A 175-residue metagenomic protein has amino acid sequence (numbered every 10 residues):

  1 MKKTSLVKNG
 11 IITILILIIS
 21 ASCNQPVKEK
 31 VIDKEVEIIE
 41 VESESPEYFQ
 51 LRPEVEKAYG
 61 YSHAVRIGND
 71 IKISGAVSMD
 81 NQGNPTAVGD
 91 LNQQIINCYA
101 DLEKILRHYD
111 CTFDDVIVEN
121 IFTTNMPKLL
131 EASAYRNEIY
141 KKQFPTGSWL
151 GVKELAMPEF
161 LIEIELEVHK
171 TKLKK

Functional and structural regions predicted by a protein language model:
M1-V31: Bacterial Sec-dependent N-terminal signal peptides
C23-I96, K104-Y109, D114, T123-K175: N-terminal presequence-like segments and the immediate start of the first folded domain
D101: Short, conserved SAM-binding segment of the class I
I117-E119: Surface-exposed aromatic
